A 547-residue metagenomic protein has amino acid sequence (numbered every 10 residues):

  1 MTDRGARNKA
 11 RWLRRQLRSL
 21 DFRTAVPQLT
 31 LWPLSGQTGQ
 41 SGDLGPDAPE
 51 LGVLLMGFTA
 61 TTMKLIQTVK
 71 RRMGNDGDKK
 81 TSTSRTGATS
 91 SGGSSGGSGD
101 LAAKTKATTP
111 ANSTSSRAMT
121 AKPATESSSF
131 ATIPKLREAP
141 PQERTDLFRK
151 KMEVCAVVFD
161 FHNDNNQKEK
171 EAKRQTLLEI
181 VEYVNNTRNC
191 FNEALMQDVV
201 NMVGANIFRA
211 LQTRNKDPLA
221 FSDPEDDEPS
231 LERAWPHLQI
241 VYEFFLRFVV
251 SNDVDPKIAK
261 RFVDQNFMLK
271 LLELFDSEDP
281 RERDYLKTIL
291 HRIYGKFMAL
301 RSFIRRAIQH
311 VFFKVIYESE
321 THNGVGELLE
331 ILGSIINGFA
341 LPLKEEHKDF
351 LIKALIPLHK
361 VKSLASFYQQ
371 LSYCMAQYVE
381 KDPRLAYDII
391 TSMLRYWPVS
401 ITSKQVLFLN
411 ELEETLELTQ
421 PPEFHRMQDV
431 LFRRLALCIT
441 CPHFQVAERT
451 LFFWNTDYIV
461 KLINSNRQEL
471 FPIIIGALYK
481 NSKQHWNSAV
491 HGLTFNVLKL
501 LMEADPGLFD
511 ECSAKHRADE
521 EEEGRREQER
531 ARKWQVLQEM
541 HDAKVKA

Functional and structural regions predicted by a protein language model:
M1-M56: Intrinsically disordered, low-complexity basic segments at termini and long loops, enriched in Pro/Gly and/or Arg/Ser
G57-F58, K64-I66, L437-C438, P472-A547: Eukaryotic acidic, Ser/Thr-rich intrinsically disordered low-complexity regions
G57-T391, R395-V399, K404-V406, E414-M427 (+2 more regions): Alpha-helical solenoid scaffolds in large eukaryotic transport, assembly, and signaling factors
L101-P141, T145, F444, L451 (+3 more regions): Intrinsically disordered cytosolic tails
E193, N215-K216, D284, Q405-V406 (+4 more regions): Intrinsically disordered, low-complexity regions enriched in proline, serine, glycine and charged residues
L394, L409, E413-L416, F432-I439 (+4 more regions): Generic hydrophobic alpha-helical scaffold/packing signal
V399-S400, P421-F424, L437-P442, L462-Q468 (+1 more regions): Short, contiguous acidic/charged loop-to-helix segments that flank catalytic cores in large enzymes
I439, H443-G476, A489-V497: Alpha-helical bundle/repeat cores within regulatory domains of eukaryotic proteins
